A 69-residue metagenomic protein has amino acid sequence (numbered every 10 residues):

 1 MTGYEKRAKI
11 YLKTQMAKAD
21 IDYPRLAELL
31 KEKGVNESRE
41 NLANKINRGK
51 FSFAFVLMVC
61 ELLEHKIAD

Functional and structural regions predicted by a protein language model:
M1-D22, E28: A short, Lys/Arg-rich alpha-helix, primarily the initiator
K18, E32, E61-L62: Residues at alpha-helix termini
E32-K50: Recognition helix of helix-turn-helix/homeodomain-like DNA-binding domains that insert into the DNA major groove
F51-D69: DNA major-groove recognition helix of helix-turn-helix/homeodomain DNA-binding modules
